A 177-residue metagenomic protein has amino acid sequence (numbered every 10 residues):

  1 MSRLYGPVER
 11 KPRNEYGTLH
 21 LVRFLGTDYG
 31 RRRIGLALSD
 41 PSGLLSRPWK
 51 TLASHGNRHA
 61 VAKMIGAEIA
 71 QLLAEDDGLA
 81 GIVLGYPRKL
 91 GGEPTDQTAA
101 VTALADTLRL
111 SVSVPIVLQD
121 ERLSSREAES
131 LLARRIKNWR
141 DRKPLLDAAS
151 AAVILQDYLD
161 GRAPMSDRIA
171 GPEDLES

Functional and structural regions predicted by a protein language model:
S2-T27, R31-S177: Phosphate- and other anionic-substrate recognition elements at nucleic-acid/protein interfaces
